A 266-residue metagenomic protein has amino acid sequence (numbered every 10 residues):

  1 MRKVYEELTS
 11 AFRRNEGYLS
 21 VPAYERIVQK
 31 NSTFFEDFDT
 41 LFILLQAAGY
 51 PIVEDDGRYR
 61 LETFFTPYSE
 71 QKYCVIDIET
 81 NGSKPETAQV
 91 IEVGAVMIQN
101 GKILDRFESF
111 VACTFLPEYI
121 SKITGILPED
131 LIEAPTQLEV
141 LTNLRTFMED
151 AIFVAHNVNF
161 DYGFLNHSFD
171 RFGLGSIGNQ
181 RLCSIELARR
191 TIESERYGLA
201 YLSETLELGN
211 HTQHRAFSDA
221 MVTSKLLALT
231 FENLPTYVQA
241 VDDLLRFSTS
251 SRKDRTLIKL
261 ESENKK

Functional and structural regions predicted by a protein language model:
M1-Q71: N-terminal accessory regions of nucleic-acid-interacting proteins
R2-E7, R14-L19, Y59, A228-K266: Acidic two-metal-ion nuclease catalytic site recognized across multiple nuclease folds, prominently DnaQ/RNase D-T
I52-E79, P85-E86, Q239-K253: Phosphate/pyrophosphate-recognition segments in soluble nucleotide-handling domains
R60-T63, Q71-N166, R171, S176-G178 (+2 more regions): Conserved non-catalytic scaffold segment of RNase H-like nuclease domains
T80-G82, E186, V222: Short, glycine/acidic-enriched loop or turn micro-motifs at the edges of active sites
I177-A188: Conserved beta-strand -> loop -> alpha-helix junction used to position metal-binding or nucleic-acid-contacting
R215-A228: Acidic, divalent-metal-coordinating active-site segment for phosphoryl/phosphodiester hydrolysis, typified by short
